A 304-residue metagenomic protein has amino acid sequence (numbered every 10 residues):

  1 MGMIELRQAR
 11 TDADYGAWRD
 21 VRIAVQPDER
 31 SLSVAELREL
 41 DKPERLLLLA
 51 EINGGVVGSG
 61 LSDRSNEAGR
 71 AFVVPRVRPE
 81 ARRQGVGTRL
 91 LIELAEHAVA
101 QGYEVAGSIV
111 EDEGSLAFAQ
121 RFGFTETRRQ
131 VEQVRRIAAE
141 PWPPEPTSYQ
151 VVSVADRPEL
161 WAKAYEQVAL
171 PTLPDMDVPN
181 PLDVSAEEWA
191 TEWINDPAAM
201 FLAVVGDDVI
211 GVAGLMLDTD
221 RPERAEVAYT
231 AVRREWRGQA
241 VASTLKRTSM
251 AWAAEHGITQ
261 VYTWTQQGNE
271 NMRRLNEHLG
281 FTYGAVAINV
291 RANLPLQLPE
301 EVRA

Functional and structural regions predicted by a protein language model:
M1-L37, E51, E145-D183, E301-A304: Short amphipathic alpha-helix that is part of the acyltransferase structural core
Q8-Y15, R19-E111, V209-R233: Conserved donor-binding loop and adjoining core beta-sheet/short helix segment in diverse acyl/aminoacyl transferases
A50, R128, L202-V204, G211-L215 (+2 more regions): Extracellular, repeat-based ectodomains that mediate carbohydrate processing or recognition
G55, N66-A68, P79-A155, I288-A292: Acyl-donor-binding surface of acyltransferase catalytic domains
R83-E96, V232, G238-A251, R274 (+1 more regions): Conserved acetyl-CoA-binding loop-helix of GNAT-fold acetyltransferases
F124-P141, A251, H256-A304: Active-site/acyl-donor-binding loops of N-acyltransferases
D175-G214, D220: A mid-sequence, solvent-exposed acidic-amphipathic segment
